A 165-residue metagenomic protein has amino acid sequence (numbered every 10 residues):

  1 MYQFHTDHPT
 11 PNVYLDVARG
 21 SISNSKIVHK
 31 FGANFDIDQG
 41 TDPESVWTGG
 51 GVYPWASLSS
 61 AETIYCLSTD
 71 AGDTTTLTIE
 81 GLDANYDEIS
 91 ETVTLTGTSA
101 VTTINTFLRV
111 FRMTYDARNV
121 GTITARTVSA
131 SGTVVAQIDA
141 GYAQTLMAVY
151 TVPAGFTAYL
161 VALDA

Functional and structural regions predicted by a protein language model:
M1-V17: Intrinsically disordered, low-structural-confidence terminal and linker regions
A18-D38, D42-D70, I104-G121, V135-A165: Beta-rich globular "head" domains
G72-N85, I123-S129: Short, surface-exposed beta-strand/strand-loop-strand elements in extracellular ectodomains
L77-I79, E91, V161: Hydrophobic residues positioned within well-ordered beta-strands of beta-sheet architectures
N85-V93: Surface-exposed loop/edge segments in extracytoplasmic proteins
T92-N105: Exposed aromatic-hydrophobic patches
